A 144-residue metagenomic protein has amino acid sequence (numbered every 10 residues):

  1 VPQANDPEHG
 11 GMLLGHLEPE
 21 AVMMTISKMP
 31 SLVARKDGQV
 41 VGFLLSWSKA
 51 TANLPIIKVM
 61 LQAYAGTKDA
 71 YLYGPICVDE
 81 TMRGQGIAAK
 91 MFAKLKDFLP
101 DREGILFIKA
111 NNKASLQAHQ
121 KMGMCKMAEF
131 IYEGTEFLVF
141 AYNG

Functional and structural regions predicted by a protein language model:
V1-E8: A short, well-structured alpha-helix characteristic of acyl/acetyltransferase catalytic modules
H9-K36: Active-site rim helix/loop that mediates acceptor-substrate recognition in acyltransferases
F43-P75, R83: Conserved acyl-donor/pantetheine-binding loop and adjacent beta-alpha core of acyl/acetyltransferases and related
G74-D97, Q117-K121: Conserved acetyl-CoA-binding loop-helix of GNAT-fold acetyltransferases
A89, A110-E129: Conserved active-site alpha-helix within GNAT-family acetyltransferase domains
F98-N111: Conserved GNAT acetyl-CoA-binding A-motif
I131-G144: C-terminal "cap" of GNAT-fold acetyltransferases
